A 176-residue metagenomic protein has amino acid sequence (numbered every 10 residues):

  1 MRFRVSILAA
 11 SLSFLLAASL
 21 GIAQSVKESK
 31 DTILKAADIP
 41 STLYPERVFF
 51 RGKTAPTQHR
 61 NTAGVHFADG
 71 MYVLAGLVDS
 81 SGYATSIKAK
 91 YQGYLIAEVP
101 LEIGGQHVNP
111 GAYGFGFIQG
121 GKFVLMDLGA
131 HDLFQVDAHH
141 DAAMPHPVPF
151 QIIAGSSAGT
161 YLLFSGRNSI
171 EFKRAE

Functional and structural regions predicted by a protein language model:
M1-S11: Bacterial N-terminal signal peptides that target proteins for export
R2, A112-F115, L162-L163: Conserved short hydrophobic patches within well-ordered secondary structure
A9-S19: Bacterial N-terminal signal peptides
F14-L16, A63, E98: Exposed boundary/loop context
I22-A84, Q135-E176: Primarily secretory-pathway and cell-envelope proteins
D79-L128: Mid-length scaffold segments of soluble, non-membrane domains
F115-V148: Acidic, glycine-rich flexible loop segments
